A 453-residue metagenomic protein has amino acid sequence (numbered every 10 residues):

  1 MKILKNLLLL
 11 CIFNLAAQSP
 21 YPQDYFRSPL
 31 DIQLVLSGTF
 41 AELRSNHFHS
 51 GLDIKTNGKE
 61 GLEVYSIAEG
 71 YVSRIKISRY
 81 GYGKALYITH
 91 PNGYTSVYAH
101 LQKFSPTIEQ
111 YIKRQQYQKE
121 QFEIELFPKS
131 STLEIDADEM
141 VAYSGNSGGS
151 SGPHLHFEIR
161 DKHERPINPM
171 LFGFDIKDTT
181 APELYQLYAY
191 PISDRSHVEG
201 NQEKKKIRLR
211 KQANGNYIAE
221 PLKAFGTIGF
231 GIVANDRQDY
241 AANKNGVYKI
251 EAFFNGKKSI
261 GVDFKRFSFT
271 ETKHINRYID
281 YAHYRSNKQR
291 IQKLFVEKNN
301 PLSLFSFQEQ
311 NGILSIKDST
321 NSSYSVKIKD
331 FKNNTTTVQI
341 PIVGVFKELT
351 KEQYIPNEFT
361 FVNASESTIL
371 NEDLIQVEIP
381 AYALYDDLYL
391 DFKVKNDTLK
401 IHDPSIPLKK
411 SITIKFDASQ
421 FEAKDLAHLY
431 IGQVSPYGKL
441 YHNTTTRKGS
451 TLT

Functional and structural regions predicted by a protein language model:
M1-Y25: Bacterial Sec-dependent N-terminal signal peptides
A17-T95, Q102-T107, F122-S131, D136-A137 (+3 more regions): Surface-exposed, glycine-biased beta-strand/turn segments
T95-S130, H197, R208-Y217, F253-L314: Exoplasmic/lumenal beta-rich domain surfaces
I159, A234, I328-D330: Conserved structural position at the C-terminal beta-strand of extracellular beta-sandwich adhesion modules
P166-A189, I260-G261, G344-T368: Low-complexity, Pro/Ser/Thr- and charge-rich linker/hinge segments at domain boundaries
T320-S323, F331-P356: Short beta-strand elements
T350-Q353, N357, F361-A364, D386-S435: Proteolytic processing hotspots in large secreted/extracellular or virion-associated proteins and select intracellular
G449-T453: C-terminal beta-strand-rich structural cap/linker in extracellular carbohydrate-active enzymes
